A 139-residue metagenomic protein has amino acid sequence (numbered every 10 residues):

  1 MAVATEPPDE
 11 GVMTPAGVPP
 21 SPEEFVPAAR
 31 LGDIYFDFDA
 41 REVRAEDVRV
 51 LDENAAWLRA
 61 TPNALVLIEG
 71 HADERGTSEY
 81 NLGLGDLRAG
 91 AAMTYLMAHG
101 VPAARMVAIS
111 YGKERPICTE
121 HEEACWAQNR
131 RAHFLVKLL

Functional and structural regions predicted by a protein language model:
M1-L65, L139: Periplasmic peptidoglycan-binding/tethering modules of Gram-negative envelope proteins
E46, V50-E53, E79, G83 (+2 more regions): Extracytoplasmic/secreted proteins, especially bacterial periplasmic and envelope-associated proteins
P62-H71, L84-I117, R130-L139: A non-catalytic structural micro-motif
D73-R75: A short, flexible beta-alpha/helix-coil linker loop
C118-E123: Short beta-alpha junctions and helix-cap segments that line functional grooves
A124-Q128: A generic structural micro-feature
